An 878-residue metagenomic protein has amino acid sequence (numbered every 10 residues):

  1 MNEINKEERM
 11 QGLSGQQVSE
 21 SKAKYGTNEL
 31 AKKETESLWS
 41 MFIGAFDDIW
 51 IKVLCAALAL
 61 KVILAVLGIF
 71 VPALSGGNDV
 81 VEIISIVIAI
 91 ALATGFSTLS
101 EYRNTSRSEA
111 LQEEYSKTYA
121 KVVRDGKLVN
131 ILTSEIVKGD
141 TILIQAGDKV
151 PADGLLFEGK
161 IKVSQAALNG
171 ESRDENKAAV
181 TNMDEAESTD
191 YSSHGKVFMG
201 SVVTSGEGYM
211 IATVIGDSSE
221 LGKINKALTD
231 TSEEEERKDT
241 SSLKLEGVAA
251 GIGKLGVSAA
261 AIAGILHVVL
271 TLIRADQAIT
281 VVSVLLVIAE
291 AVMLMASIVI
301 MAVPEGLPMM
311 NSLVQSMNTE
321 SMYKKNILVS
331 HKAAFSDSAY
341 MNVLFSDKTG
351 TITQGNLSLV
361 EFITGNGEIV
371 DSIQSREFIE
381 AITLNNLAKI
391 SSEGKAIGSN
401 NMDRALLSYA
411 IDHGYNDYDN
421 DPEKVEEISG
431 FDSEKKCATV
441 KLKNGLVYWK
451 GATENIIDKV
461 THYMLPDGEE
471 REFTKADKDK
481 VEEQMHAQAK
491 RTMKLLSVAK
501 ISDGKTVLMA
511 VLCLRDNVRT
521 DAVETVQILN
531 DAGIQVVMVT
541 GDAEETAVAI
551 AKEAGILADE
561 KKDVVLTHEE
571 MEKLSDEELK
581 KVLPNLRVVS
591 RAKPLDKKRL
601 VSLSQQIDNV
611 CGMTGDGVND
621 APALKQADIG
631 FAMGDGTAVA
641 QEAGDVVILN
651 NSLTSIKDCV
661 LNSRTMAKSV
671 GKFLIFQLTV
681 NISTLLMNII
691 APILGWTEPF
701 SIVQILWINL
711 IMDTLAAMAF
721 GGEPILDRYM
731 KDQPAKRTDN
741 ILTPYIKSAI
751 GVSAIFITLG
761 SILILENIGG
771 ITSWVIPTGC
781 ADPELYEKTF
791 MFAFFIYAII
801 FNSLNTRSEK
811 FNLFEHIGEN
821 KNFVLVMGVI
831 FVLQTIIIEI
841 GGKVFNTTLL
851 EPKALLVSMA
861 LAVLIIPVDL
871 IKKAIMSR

Functional and structural regions predicted by a protein language model:
M1-P734, D739-L742, F792, E809-R878: Conserved cytosolic headpiece of P-type ATPases
V66, I800, L804-R807: Structural signal for the C-terminal ends of transmembrane alpha-helices and the immediately following loop
V680-S683, G751-S761: Core segments of transmembrane alpha-helices that mediate helix-helix packing or line hydrophobic substrate/ligand
P692-S701, E766-Y786: Helix-coil boundary and interhelical linker segments in multi-pass alpha-helical membrane proteins
M712, I757-T758, Y786-S803: Generic alpha-helical transmembrane segments
K736-I755, A781-F790: Membrane-water interface at loop-to-transmembrane-helix junctions
F756-G770, Q834-N846: Alpha-helical transmembrane segments and their membrane-interface junctions in multi-pass membrane proteins
